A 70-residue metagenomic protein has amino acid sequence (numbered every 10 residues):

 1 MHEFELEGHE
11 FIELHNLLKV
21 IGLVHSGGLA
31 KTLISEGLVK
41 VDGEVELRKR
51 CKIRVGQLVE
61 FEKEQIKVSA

Functional and structural regions predicted by a protein language model:
M1-I12: A detector for short, charged/polar N-terminal pre-domain segments
H2-F4, L58-A70: A positively charged, amphipathic N-terminal helix/segment that binds anionic biomolecules
I12-V55: A basic, amphipathic helix-loop patch mediating RNA/tRNA/ribosome contacts
